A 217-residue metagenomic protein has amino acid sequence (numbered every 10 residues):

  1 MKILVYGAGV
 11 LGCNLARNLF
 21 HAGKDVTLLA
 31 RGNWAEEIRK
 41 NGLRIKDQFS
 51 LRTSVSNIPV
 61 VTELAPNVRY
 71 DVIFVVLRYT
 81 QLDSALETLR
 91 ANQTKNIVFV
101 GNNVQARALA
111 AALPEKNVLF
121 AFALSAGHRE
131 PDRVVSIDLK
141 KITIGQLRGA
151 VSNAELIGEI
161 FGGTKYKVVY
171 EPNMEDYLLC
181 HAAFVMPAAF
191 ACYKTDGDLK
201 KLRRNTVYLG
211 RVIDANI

Functional and structural regions predicted by a protein language model:
M1-L51: NAD(P)+-binding Rossmann beta1-loop-alpha1 motif at the extreme N-terminus of oxidoreductases
I3, D25-V26, I97, V118 (+1 more regions): Hydrophobic anchor at the start of a short beta-strand that flanks the dinucleotide cofactor-binding loop
I3, I73, I97, I142-I144: Conserved hydrophobic helix-helix packing surfaces used for dimerization/oligomerization
E37, L156, I160, Y208-A215: A non-catalytic, amphipathic alpha-helix used as a structural packing/dimerization or gating element in enzyme scaffolds
L43-V60, V185: N-terminal glycine-rich dinucleotide-binding loop that anchors FAD/FMN and/or NAD(P) in oxidoreductases
R52-V135: Rossmann-like NAD(P)(H) cofactor-binding subdomain of soluble oxidoreductases
V104-P187: Rossmann-fold dinucleotide-binding core
E175-K201, N205-N216: Active-site-proximal catalytic alpha-helix in oxidoreductases
